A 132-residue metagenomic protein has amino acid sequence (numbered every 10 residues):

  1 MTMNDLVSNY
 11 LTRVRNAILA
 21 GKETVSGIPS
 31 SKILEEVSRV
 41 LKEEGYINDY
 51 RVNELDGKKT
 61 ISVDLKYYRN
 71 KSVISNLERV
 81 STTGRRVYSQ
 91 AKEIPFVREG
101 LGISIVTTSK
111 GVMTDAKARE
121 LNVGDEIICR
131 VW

Functional and structural regions predicted by a protein language model:
M1-W132: Core subunits and conserved enzymes of cellular information-processing and envelope-translocation systems across
